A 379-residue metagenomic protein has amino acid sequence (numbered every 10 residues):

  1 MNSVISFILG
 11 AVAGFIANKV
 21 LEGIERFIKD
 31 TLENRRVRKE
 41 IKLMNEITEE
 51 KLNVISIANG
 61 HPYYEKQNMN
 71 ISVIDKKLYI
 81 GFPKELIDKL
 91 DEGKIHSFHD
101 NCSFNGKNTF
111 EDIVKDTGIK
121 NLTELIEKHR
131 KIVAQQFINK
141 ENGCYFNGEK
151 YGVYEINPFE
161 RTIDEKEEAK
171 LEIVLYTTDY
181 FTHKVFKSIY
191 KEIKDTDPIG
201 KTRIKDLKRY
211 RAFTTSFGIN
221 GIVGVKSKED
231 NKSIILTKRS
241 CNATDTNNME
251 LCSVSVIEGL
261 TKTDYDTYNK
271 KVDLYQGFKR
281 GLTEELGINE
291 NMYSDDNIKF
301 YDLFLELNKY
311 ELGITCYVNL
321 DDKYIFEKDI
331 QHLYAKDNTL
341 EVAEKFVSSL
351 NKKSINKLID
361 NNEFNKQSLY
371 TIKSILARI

Functional and structural regions predicted by a protein language model:
M1-G10: Feature marks short, highly hydrophobic, charge-poor N-terminal signal-anchor/signal peptide-like helices that anchor
G10, G14-R280, I288-I379: N-terminal leader/linker segments that precede catalytic domains of diphosphate-processing enzymes
T283: Juxtacatalytic substrate-recognition/specificity segment
